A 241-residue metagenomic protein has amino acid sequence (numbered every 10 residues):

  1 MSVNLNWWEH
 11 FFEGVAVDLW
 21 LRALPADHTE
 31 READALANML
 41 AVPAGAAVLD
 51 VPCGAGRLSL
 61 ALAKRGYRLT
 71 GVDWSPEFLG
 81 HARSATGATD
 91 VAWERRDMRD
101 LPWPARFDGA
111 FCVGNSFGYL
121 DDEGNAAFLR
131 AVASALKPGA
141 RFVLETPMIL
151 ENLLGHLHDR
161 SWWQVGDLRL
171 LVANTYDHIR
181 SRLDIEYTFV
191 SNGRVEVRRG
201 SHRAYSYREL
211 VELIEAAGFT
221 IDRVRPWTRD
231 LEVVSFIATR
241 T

Functional and structural regions predicted by a protein language model:
M1-P43: Conserved class I S-adenosyl-L-methionine
G45-P52: Conserved class I S-adenosyl-L-methionine
R57-D100: Class I SAM-dependent methyltransferase SAM/SAH-binding core
P102-G109: A short acidic, Gly/Pro-enriched loop at the edge of an enzyme's catalytic core that lines a small-molecule cofactor
V113-N115: Residues lining the SAM
E123, V143-L213: SAM-dependent methyltransferase
A126-P138: A short glycine-rich, Lys/Arg-flanked "PGG" loop and its adjoining helix->strand segment in the class I
E209-T241: C-terminal lobe and adjacent flexible extensions of AdoMet/dcAdoMet transferase-like proteins
